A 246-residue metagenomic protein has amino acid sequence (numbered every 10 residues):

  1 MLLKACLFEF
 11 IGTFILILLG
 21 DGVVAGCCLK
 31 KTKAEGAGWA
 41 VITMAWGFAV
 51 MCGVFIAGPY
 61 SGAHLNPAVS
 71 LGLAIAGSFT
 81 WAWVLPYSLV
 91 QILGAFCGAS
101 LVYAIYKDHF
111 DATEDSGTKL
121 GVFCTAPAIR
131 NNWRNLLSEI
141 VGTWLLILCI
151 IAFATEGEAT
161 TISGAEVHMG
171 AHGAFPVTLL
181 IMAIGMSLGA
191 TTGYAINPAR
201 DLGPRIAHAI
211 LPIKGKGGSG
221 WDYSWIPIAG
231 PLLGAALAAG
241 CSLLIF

Functional and structural regions predicted by a protein language model:
M1-F246: Membrane-interface helix-loop junctions and terminal tails of multi-pass membrane proteins
